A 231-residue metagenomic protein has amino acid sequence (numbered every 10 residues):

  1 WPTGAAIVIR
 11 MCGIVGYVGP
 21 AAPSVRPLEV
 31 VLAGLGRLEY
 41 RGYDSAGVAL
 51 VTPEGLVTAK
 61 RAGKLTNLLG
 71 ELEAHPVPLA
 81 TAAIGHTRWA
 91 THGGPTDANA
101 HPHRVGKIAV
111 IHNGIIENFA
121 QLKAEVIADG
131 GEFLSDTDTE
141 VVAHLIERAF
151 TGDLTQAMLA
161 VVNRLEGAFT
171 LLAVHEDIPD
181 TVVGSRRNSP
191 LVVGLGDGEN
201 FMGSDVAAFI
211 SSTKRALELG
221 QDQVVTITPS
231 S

Functional and structural regions predicted by a protein language model:
P2-P229: Conserved short alpha-helical segments that host acidic/polar catalytic motifs at enzyme active sites
